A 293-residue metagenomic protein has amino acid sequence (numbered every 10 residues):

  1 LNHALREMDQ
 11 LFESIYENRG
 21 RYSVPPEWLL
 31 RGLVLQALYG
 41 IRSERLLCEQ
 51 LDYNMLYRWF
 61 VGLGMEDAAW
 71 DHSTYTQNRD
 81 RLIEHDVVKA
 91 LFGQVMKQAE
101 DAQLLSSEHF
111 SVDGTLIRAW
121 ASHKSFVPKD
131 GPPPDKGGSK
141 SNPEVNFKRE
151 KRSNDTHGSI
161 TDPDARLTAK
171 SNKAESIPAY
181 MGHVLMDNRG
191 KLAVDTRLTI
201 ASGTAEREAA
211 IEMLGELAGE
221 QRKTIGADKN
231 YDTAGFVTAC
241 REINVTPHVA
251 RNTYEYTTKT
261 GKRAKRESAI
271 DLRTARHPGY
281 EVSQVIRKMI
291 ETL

Functional and structural regions predicted by a protein language model:
L1-V34, Y39: Basic, short loop/linker segments at the boundary and entry of helix-turn-helix/winged-helix-like folds
P25-R31, E44, Y75, V88 (+3 more regions): Short runs of predominantly hydrophobic/aromatic residues within well-ordered alpha helices that form helix-helix
W28-R31, Y180, E206-A209, M289 (+1 more regions): Catalytic-loop motifs flanking and including active-site residues across diverse enzymes
R42-E49, D86: Short, solvent-exposed positions on alpha-helices
L46-W59: DNA-recognition alpha helix
D52, V61-R241, A250-N252: Polybasic low-complexity intrinsically disordered regions
P133-D135, S141, K229-L293: Helix-centered, glycine/charged polyanion-binding patches within enzymatic domains that contact phosphate-containing
